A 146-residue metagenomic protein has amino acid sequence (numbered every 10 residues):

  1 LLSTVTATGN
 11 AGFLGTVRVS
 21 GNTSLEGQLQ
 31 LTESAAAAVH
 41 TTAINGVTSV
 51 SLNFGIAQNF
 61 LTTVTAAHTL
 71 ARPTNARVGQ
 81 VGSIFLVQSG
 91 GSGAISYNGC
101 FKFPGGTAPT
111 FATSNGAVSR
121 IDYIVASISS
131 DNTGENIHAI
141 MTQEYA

Functional and structural regions predicted by a protein language model:
L1, G9, T110-A112, S129: Serine/threonine-rich low-complexity intrinsically disordered regions
L1-E33: Register-specific beta-strand positions within repetitive beta-rich fiber domains
T23-F103, G116-V118, I124-A146: Exposed extracellular interaction/assembly regions and N-terminal maturation sites
A71-R72, A108-A112: Beta-strand-rich interaction surfaces with strong enrichment in secreted/lumenal proteins
